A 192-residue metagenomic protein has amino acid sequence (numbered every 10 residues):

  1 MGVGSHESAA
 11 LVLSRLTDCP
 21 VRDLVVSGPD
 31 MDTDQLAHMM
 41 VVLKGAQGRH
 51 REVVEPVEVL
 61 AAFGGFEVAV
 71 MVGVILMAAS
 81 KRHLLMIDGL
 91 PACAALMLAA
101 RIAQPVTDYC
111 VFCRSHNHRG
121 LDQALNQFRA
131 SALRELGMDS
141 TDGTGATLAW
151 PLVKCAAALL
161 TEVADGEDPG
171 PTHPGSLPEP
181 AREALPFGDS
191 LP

Functional and structural regions predicted by a protein language model:
M1-P192: N-terminal loops that bind phosphate or other acidic moieties and the adjacent beta-alpha structural core
